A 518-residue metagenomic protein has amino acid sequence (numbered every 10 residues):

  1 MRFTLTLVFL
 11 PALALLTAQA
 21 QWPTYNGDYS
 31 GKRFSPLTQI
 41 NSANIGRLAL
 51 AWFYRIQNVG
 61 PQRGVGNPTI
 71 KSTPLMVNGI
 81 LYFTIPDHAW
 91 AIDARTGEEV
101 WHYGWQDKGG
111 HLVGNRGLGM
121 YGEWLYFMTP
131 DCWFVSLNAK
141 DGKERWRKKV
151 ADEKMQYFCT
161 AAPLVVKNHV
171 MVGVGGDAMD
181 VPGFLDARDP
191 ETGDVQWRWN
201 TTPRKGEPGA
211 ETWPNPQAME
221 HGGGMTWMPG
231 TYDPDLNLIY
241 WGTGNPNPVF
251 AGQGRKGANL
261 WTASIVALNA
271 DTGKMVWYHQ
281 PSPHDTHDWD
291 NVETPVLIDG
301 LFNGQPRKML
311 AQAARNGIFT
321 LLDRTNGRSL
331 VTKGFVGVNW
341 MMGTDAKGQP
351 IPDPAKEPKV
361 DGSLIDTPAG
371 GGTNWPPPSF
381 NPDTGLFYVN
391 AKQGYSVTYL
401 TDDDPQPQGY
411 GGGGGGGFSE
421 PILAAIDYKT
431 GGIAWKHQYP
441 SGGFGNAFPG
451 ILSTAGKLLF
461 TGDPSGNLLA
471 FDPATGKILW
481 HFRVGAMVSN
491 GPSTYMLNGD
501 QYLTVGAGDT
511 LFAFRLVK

Functional and structural regions predicted by a protein language model:
T4-L15: Bacterial N-terminal signal peptides
Q19-G64, E98-D107, K143-D152, D194-T202 (+7 more regions): Aromatic (tryptophan-biased) beta-strands that constitute blades/sheets of beta-rich domains
W22-N26, G66-D87, G110-F134, F158-P182 (+6 more regions): Repeat-blade elements of multi-bladed beta-propeller folds
L37-A151, T454: N-terminal cofactor/phosphate-binding cores enriched in small/glycine residues, especially glycine-rich loops such as
L137, G142, G183-V195, A258-G273 (+2 more regions): Beta-propeller blade signature
T294-M341, K359-P368, T373, G508 (+1 more regions): Phosphate/diphosphate-binding loops
D299, A391-Q393, G415-K477: Loop/turn-rich, solvent-exposed surfaces of beta-rich toroidal or solenoidal domains
